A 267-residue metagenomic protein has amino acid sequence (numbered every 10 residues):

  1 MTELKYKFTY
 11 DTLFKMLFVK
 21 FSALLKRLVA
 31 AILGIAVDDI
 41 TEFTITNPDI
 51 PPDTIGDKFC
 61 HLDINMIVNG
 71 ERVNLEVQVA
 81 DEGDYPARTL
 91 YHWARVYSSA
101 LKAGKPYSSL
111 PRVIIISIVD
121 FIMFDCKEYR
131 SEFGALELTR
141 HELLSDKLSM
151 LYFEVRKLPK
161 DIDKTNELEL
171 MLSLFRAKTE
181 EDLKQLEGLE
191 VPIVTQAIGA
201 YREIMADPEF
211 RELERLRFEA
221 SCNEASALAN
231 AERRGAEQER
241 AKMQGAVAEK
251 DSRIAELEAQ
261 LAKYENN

Functional and structural regions predicted by a protein language model:
M1-N267: Elongated, amphipathic alpha-helical interaction scaffolds
